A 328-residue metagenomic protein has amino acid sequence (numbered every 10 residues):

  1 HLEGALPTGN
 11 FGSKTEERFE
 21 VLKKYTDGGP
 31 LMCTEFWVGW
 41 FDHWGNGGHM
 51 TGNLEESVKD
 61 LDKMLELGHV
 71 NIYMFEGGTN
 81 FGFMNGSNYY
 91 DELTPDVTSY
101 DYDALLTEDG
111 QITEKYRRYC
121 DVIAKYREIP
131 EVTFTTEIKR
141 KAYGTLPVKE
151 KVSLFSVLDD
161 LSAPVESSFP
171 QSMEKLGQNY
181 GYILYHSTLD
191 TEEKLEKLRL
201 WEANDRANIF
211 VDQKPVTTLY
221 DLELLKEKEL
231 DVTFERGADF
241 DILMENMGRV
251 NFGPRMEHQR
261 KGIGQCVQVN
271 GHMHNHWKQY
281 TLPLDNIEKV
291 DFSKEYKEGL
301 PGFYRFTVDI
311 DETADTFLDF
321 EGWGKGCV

Functional and structural regions predicted by a protein language model:
H1-G4: Active-site neighborhood of glycoside hydrolase catalytic domains
N10-T107, Q111, V122-K125: Catalytic-core region of carbohydrate-active enzymes that cleave or remodel glycosidic bonds
T15-E16, G39-H43, G77-M84, D205-N208 (+3 more regions): Flexible loop/turn segments at secondary-structure boundaries
D96, A203, F210-Q259, G322-K325: Beta-strand-rich ligand-recognition modules
D96-V157: Aromatic- and carboxylate-lined catalytic core of secreted/periplasmic carbohydrate-active enzymes
T107, V122, Y126, E131-Y143 (+1 more regions): An acidic-aromatic loop/edge-strand motif
K151-H186, Y280-F306: Edge strands and adjacent loops of beta-rich recognition modules
L195-V211, V308-V328: Aromatic-lined ligand-binding clefts that engage carbohydrates, nucleic acids, or primary amines
